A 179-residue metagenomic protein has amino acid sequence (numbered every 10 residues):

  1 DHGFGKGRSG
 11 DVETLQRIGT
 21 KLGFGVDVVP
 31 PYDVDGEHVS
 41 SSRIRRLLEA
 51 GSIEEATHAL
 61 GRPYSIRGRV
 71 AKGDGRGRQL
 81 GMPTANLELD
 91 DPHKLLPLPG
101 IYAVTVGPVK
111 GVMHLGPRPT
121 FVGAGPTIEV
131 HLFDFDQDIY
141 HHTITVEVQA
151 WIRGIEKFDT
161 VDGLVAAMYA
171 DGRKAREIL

Functional and structural regions predicted by a protein language model:
D1-H2, P30, A150-I152: Short, histidine-centered active-site or binding-site loop motifs used for metal coordination, general acid-base
D1-L22: N-terminal Rossmann-like or analogous alpha/beta NTP/dinucleotide-binding catalytic cores that position adenine
R17-G116: Glycine-rich, Lys/Arg-enriched anion-binding loops that position phosphate/diphosphate groups for phosphoryl
G73-L179: Phosphate/ribose-recognition catalytic cores of enzymes acting on nucleotide-derived substrates
